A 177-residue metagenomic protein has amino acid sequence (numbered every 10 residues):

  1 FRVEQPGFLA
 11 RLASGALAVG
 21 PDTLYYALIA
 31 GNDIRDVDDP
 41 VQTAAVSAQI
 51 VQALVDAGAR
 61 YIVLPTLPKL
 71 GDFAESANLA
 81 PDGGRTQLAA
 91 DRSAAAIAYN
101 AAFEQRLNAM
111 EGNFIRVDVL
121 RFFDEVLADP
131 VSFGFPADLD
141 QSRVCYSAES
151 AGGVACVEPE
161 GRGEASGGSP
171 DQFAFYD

Functional and structural regions predicted by a protein language model:
F1-A45, Q49: Conserved SGNH/GDSL esterase-like catalytic core that processes O-acyl groups on lipids and polysaccharides
G15-L17, A53-Y61, A95-V117: A structural motif corresponding to the C-terminal end of an alpha-helix and its immediate exit/capping segment
A18-G20, K69, F73, D177: Alpha-helix initiation/capping motif
T23-I29, D33-R35, V55, Y61-T66 (+2 more regions): Structural recognition of the beta-strand scaffold that forms the well-ordered cores of secreted hydrolase catalytic
A30-Q42, L67-Q87: Active-site His/acidic residue clusters
E75-A90, A109-D177: Mobile gating loops/cap/lid regions near enzyme active sites that modulate substrate access
